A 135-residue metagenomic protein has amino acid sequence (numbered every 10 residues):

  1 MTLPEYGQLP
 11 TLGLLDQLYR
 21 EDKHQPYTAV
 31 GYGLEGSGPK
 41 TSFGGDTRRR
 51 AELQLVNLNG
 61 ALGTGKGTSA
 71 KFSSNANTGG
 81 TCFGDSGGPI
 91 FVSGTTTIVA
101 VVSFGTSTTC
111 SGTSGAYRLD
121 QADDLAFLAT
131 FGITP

Functional and structural regions predicted by a protein language model:
M1-T78, Q121-L125: Chymotrypsin/trypsin-fold serine protease catalytic domain
G45, R49-R50, T81, S86-P135: C-terminal subregion of chymotrypsin/trypsin-like serine protease catalytic domains
